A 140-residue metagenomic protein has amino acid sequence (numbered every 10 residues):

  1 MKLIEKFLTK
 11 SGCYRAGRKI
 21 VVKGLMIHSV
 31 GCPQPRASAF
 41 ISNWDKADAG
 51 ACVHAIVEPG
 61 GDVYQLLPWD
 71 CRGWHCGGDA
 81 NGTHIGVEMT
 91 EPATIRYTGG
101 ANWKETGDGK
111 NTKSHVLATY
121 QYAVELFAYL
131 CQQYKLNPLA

Functional and structural regions predicted by a protein language model:
M1-N137: Active-site-adjacent loop/helix surface patches within enzyme catalytic domains that shape the substrate-binding cleft
A140: Active-site groove signature of glycoside hydrolases
